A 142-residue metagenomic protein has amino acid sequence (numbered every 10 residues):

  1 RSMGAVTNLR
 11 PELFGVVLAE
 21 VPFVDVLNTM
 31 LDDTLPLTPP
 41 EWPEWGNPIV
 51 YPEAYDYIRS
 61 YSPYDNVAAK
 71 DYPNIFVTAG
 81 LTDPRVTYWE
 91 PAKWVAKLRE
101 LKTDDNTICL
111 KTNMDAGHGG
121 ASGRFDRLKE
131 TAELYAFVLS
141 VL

Functional and structural regions predicted by a protein language model:
R1-L142: Active-site-proximal cap/loop segments of hydrolase catalytic domains
